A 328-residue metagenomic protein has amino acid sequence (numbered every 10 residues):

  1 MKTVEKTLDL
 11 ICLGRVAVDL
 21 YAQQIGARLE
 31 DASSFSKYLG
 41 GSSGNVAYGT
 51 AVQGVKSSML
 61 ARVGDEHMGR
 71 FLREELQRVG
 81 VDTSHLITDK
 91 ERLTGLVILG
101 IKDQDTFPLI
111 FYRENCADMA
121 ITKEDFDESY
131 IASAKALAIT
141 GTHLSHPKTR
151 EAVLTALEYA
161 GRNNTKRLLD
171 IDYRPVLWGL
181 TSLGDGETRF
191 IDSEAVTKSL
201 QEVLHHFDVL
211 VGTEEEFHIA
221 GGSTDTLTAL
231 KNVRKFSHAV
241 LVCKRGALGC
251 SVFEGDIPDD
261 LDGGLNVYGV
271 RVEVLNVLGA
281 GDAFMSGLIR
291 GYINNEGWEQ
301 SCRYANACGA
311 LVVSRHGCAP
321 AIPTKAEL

Functional and structural regions predicted by a protein language model:
M1-D82, D105, I121, E273-L275: Glycine-rich phosphate/adenosyl-contacting loop at the front of the ribokinase-like
M1-I11, E158-R162, E194-A195, G222-L328: Conserved phosphate-binding/catalytic region of the ribokinase-like
G26-S33, L183-E187, L265-Y268: Short glycine/proline- and charge-enriched loop/turn segments that cap or connect secondary-structure elements
Y48, L96-G100, G249-V252: Short beta-strand scaffold segments in enzyme catalytic cores
T50, T213, G281: Short, conserved phosphate/pyrophosphate- and ester-handling motifs at nucleotide-, phospho-/glycolipid
K56-G141: Conserved N-terminal subdomain of the carbohydrate kinase-like
S57, T83, R167-L169, L241: Hydrophobic beta-strand scaffold residues
A136, T142-K231, L248-C250, G255: Conserved beta-alpha-beta core of the PfkB/ribokinase-like small-molecule kinase fold
